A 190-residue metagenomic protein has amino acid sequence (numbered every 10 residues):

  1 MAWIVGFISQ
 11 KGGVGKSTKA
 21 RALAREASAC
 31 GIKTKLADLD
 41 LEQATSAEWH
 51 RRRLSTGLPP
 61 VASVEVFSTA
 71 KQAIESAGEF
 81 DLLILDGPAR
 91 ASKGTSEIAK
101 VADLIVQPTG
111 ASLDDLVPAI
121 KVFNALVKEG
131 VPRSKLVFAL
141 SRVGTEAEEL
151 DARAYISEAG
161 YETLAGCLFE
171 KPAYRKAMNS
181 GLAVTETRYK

Functional and structural regions predicted by a protein language model:
I4-V14, R21-E97, M178-E186: P-loop/Walker-type NTP enzyme "switch/lid" segment
A29, L126-R133, I156-Y161: Arginine/glycine-rich "motif VI" loop of SF2 helicases in the C-terminal RecA-like domain
L36-A37, L85, Q107, F138-L140: Structural beta-sheet core signal
L41-Q43, L113, V143-E146, A173: Conserved nucleotide-binding/hydrolysis micro-motifs of P-loop NTPases
S92-L113: Inter-motif core of Ras-like GTPase G domains
L116-S141: Conserved C-terminal guanine-recognition region of P-loop GTPase G domains, centered on the G4
V143-G144, R153-T185: Beta-strand-loop-alpha "switch" segments that mediate conformational coupling across diverse proteins
